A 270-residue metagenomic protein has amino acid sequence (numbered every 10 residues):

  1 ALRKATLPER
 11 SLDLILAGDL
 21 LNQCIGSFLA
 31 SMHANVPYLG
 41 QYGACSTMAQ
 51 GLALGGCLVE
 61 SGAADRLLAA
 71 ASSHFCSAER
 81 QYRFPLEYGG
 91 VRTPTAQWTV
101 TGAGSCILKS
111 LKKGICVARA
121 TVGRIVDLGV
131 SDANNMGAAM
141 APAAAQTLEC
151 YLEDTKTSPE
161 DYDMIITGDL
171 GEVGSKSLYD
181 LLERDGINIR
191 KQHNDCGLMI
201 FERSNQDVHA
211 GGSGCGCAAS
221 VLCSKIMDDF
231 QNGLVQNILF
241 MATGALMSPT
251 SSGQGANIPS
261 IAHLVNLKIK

Functional and structural regions predicted by a protein language model:
A1-S46, D161-K176: Conserved beta-ketoacyl condensing-enzyme motif
A1-T6, L54, A139-D154, V221-I226: Short, well-ordered amphipathic alpha-helical segments that serve as non-catalytic structural scaffolds within diverse
A17-G18, L67-S73, L108, I238-T243: Short beta-strand segments
C24-I25, F75-R80, I125-G129, G174 (+1 more regions): Short, well-ordered, mixed-charge alpha-helical segments that flank or form enzyme active sites
F28-S31, L170-D185, T250-N257: Short glycine/threonine-rich loop-to-helix capping motif typified by GTGT followed within a few residues by an Asp-Pro
Y42-A69, L108, S213-L234: Active-site-proximal alpha-helical scaffold in enzymes
P85-C150, D154-T157, I187-V208, L234 (+2 more regions): Condensing-enzyme catalytic core mediating Claisen C-C bond formation in acyl metabolism
A143, E149-L181: Long, repeat-rich segments with strong aromatic
